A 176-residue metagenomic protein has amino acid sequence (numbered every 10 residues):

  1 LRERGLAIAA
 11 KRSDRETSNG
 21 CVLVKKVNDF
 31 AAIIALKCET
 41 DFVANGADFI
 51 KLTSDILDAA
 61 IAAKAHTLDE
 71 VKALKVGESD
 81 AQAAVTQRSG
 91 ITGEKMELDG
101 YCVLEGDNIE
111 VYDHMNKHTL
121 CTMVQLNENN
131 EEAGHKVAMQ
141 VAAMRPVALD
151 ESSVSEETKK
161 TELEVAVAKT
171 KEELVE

Functional and structural regions predicted by a protein language model:
L1-E176: N-terminal assembly/interaction segments in proteins that build large macromolecular machines
